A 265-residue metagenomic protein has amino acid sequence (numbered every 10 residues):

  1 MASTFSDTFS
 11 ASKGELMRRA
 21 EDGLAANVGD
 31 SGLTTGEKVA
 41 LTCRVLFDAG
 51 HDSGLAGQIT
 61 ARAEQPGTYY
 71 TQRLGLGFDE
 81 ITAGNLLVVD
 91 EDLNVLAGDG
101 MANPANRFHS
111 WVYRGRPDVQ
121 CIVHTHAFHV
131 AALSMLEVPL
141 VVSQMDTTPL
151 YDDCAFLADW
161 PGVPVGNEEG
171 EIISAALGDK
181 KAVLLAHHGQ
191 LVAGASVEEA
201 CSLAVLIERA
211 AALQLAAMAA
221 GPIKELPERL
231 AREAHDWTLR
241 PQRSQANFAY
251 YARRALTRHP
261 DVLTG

Functional and structural regions predicted by a protein language model:
A2-G265: Glycine-rich flexible loops
